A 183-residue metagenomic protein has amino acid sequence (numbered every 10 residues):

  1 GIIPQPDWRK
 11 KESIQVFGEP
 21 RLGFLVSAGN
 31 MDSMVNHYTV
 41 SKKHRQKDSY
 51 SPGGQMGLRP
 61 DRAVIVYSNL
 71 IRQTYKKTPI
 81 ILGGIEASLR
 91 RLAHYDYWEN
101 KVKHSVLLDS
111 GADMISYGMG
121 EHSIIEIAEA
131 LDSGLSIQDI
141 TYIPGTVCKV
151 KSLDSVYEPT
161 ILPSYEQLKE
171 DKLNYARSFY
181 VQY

Functional and structural regions predicted by a protein language model:
P4-Y183: Glycine-rich beta-alpha loop elements in corrinoid/cobalamin-binding modules across cobalamin-dependent enzymes
